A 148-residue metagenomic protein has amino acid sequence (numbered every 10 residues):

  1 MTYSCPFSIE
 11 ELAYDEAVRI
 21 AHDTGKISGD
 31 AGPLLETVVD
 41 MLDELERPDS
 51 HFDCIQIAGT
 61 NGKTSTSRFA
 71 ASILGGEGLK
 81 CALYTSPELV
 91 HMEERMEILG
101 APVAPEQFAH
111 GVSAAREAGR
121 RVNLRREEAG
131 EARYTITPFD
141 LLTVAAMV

Functional and structural regions predicted by a protein language model:
M1-G59, T66-L79, L83-Y84, L124-R133: Short functional linear segments
L35, D40-D43, P48-S50, G76-V148: ATP-dependent carboxylate-amine ligase catalytic core
G62-K63, L89: Short active-site-proximal "capping" loops at secondary-structure junctions
K63-T66, A104: Short, electropositive, low-hydrophobicity segments enriched in small/polar residues
